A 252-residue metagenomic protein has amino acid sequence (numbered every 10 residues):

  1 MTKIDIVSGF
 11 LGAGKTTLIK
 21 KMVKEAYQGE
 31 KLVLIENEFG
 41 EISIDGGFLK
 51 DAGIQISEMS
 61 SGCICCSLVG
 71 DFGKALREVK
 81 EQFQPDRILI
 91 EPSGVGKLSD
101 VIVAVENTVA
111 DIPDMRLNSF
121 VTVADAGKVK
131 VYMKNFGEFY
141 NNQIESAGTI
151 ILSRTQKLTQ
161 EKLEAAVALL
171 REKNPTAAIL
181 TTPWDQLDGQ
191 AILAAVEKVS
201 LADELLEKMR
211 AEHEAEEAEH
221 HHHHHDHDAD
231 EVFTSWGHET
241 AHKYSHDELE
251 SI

Functional and structural regions predicted by a protein language model:
M1-T2, E231: A short, charged/proline- and glycine-enriched loop that marks the coil->beta-strand transition at the N-terminal
T2-S8, A13-M133, E138: Nucleotide-state-sensitive switch-loop elements of NTP-binding domains
K3, L68, K97, F136-S146 (+4 more regions): Helical mechanochemical/support elements of P-loop NTPase systems and associated helical scaffolds
G9, P92, S153-R154, T240: Short glycine-centered, acidic/aromatic-flanked micro-motifs in structured strand/loop junctions that mark active-site
V33-L34, I88-L89, M115-A124, Q143-T155 (+1 more regions): Conserved beta-strand/loop subsegment of P-loop NTPase cores
A75-E78, D100-A104, S146, K162-L169 (+1 more regions): Alpha-helical scaffold elements adjacent to nucleotide-binding pockets in ATP/GTP-utilizing enzyme cores
A126-G127, N135, N142, I150 (+2 more regions): P-loop NTPase catalytic nucleotide-binding module
L158-I252: C-terminal accessory "lid"/substrate-recognition subdomains
